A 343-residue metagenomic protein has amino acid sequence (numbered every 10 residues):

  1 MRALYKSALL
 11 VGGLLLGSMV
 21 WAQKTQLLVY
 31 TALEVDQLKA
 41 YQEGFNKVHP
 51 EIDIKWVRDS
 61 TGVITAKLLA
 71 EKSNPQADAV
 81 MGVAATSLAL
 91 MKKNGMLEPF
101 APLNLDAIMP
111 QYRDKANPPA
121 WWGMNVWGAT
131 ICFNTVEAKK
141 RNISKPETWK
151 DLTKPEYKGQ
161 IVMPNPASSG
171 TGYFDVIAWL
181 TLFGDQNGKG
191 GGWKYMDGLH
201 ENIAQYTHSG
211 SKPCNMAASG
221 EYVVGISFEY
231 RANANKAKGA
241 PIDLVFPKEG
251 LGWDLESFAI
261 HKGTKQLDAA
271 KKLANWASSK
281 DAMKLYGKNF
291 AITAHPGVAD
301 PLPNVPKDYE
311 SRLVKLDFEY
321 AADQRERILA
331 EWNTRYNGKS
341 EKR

Functional and structural regions predicted by a protein language model:
G17-M19: N-terminal signal peptide c-region/cleavage motif recognized by signal peptidases
Q23-A89: Early extracytoplasmic/lumenal segment of secretory-pathway proteins
A32-K39, Q76-A77, G82-E221: Extracytoplasmic ligand-binding site segments that recognize negatively charged/polar headgroups
T86-L90, A218, Y222-P241: A ligand-binding cleft/hinge motif common to bilobed small-molecule-binding domains
L97-A107, W121-W122, K150, V224 (+3 more regions): Short beta-strand->loop
A107-Q111, K194-H200, Y206-T207, K238-K262 (+1 more regions): Periplasmic-binding protein-like
C132-E137, I177-L182, D254-Q266, L285-Y286: A bilobed periplasmic-binding-protein/Venus flytrap-type ligand-binding module shared by bacterial periplasmic
E256, H261-D317: Mature extracytoplasmic/periplasmic domains
